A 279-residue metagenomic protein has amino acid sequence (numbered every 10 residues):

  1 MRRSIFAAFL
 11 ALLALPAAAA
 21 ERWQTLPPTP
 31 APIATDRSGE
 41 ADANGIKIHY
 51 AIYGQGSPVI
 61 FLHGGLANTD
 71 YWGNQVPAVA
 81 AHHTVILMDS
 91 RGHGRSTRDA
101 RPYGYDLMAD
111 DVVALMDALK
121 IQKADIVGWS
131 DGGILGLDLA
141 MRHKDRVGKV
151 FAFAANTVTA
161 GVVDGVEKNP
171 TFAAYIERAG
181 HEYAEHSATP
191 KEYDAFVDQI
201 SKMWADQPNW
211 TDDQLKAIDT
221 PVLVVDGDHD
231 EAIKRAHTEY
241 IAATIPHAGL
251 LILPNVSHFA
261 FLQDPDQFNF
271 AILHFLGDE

Functional and structural regions predicted by a protein language model:
I46-R95: Conserved HGGG/HGGXW glycine-rich cap/lid loop of the alpha/beta-hydrolase fold
L87-V127: Active-site loop/oxyanion-hole signature of alpha/beta-hydrolase fold enzymes
I134-R142, G148-H181: Flexible "cap/lid" loop of the alpha/beta hydrolase fold
D198-Q214: Active-site nucleophile elbow and catalytic-triad environment of alpha/beta-hydrolase enzymes
I218, V224-D226: Short beta-strand/loop motif that positions the catalytic acidic residue of the alpha/beta-hydrolase fold
H229-I233: Acidic catalytic loop of the alpha/beta-hydrolase fold
A242-F259: Catalytic histidine neighborhood in serine/cysteine hydrolases with alpha/beta-hydrolase-type architecture
P254-E279: Catalytic active-site module of serine/aspartate enzymes centered on a nucleophile-bearing elbow/loop
